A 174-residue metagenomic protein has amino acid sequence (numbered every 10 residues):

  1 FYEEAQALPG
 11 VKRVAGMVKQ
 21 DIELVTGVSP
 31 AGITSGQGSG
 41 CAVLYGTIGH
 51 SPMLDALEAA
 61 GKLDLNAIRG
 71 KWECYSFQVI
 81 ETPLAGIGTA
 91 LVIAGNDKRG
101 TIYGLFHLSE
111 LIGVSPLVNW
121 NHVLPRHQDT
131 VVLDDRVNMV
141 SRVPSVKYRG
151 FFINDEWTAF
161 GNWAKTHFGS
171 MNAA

Functional and structural regions predicted by a protein language model:
F1-E3, D21, G32, Y45 (+2 more regions): Functionally constrained cores in energy, signaling, and assembly domains
F1-V11, G38-G49, F151-F152: Short hydrophobic beta-strand segments
P9, V14-M17, D21-E23, A59-G61 (+1 more regions): Feature activates predominantly on carbohydrate-active enzymes
M17-K19, E23-V25, S29-G32, P52-D55: Long, low-hydrophobicity ectodomains and other hydrophilic envelope-associated domains
S29, I33, P116-N119: Secondary-structure transition/capping residues
G32-A67: Short, well-ordered secondary-structure micro-motifs within conserved domains or adaptor modules
